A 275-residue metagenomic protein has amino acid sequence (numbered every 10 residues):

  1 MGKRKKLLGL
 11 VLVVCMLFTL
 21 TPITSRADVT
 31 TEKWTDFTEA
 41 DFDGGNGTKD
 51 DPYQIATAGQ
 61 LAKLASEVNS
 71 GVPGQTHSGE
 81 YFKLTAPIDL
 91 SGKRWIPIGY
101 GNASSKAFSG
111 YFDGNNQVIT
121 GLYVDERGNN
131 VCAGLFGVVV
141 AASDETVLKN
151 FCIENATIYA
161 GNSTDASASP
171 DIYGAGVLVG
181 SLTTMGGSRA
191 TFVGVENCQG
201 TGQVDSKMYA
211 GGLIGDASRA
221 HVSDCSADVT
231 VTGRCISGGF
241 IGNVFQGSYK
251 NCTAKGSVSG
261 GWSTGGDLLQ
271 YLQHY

Functional and structural regions predicted by a protein language model:
M1-V11: Bacterial N-terminal signal peptides that target proteins for export
V11-T19: Bacterial N-terminal signal peptides
F18-T30: Sec-dependent signal peptide cleavage junction
D28-Y275: Surface-exposed repetitive/solenoidal architectures
